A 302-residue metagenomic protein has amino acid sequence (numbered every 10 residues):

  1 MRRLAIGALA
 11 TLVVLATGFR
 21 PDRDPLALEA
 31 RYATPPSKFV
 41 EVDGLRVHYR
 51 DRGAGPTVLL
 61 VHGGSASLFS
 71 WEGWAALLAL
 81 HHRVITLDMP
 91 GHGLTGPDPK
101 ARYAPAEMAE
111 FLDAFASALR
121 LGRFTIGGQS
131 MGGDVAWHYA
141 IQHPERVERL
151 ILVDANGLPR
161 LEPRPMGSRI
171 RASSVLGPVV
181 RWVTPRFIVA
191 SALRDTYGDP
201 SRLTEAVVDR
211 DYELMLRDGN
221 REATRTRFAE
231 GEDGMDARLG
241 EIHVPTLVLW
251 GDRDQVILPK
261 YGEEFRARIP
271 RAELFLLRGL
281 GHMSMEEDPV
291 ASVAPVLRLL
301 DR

Functional and structural regions predicted by a protein language model:
M1-P56, L80-H82, L121-G122, D301-R302: Alpha/beta-hydrolase fold catalytic core
P36, V42-D43, R50-R52, M89-M131 (+1 more regions): Active-site loop/oxyanion-hole signature of alpha/beta-hydrolase fold enzymes
L45, D51-L94: Conserved HGGG/HGGXW glycine-rich cap/lid loop of the alpha/beta-hydrolase fold
W137, I141, R149-P178: Flexible "cap/lid" loop of the alpha/beta hydrolase fold
E162-R164, W182-E241: Conserved alpha/beta-hydrolase catalytic His-Asp/Glu region
I242, V248-W250: Short beta-strand/loop motif that positions the catalytic acidic residue of the alpha/beta-hydrolase fold
R253-I257: Acidic catalytic loop of the alpha/beta-hydrolase fold
A272-R302: Catalytic active-site module of serine/aspartate enzymes centered on a nucleophile-bearing elbow/loop
